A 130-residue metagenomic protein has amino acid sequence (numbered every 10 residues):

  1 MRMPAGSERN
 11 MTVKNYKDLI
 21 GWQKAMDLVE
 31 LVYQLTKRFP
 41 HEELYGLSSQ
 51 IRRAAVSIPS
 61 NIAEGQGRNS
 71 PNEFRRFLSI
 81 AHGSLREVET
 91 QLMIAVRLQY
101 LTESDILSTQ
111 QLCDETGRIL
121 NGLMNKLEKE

Functional and structural regions predicted by a protein language model:
M1-E130: Short, C-terminally biased terminal segments at protein or domain edges
